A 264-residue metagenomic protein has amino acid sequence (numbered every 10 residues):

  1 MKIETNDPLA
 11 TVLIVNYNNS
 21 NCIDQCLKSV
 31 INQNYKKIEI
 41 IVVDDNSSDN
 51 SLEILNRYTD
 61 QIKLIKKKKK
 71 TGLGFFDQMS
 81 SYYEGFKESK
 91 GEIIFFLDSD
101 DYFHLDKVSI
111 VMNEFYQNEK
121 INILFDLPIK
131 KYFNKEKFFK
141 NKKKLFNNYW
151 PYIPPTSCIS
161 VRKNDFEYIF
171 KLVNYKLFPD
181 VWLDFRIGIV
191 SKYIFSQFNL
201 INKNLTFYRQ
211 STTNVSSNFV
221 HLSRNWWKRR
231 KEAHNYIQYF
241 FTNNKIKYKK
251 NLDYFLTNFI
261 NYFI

Functional and structural regions predicted by a protein language model:
M1-S29: N-proximal low-complexity "stem/linker" segments adjacent to membrane-targeting elements
K28-K37: Short, acidic, metal-binding catalytic loop of nucleotide-sugar glycosyltransferases
S29, D44-E53, K69, D98: A conserved acidic beta->alpha catalytic loop
K68-S89: Glycine-rich, basic loop-to-helix element that forms the pyrophosphate-binding segment of sugar-nucleotide handling
I94: Short aromatic/hydrophobic "clamp" motif used to bind/position activated sugar donors
Y102, D106-K137: Conserved donor NDP-sugar-binding/catalytic core segment of glycosyltransferases
K144-H221: Conserved nucleotide-sugar donor-binding catalytic segment
N148, T206-T212, S217-K247: Catalytic core of nucleotide-sugar-dependent glycosyltransferases
